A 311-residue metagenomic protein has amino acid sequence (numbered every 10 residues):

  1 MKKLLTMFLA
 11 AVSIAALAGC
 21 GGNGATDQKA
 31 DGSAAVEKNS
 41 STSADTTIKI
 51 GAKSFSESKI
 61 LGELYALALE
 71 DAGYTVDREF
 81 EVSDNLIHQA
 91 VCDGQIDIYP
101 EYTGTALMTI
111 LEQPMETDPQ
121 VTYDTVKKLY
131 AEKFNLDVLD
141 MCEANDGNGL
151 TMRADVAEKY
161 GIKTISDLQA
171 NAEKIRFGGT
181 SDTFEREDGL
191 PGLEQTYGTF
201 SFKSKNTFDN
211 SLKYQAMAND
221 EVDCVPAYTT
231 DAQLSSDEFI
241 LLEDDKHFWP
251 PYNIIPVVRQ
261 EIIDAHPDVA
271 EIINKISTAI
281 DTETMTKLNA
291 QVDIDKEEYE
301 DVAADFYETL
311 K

Functional and structural regions predicted by a protein language model:
A15-G19: C-terminal motif of bacterial Sec signal peptides marking the signal peptidase cleavage site
G21-G24: Bacterial signal peptide processing site
A34, A44-E57, Y65, Y74-E79 (+1 more regions): Short, well-ordered beta-strand elements
S56, D77-Q89, S181, K203-Q215: Short helix-initiation/N-cap motifs at beta->coil->alpha
L67-A68, N85-I96, P191-T196, D209-V225: Short helices/loops that flank or line small-molecule/ion binding pockets
I110-Q120, D124-L139, E221, Q233-K246: Ligand-binding "clamshell"
P119-R176, Q260, T278-T282: A conserved helix-loop-strand patch within extracytoplasmic ligand-binding domains of the periplasmic binding
N135-L136, C142, T230-S277: Periplasmic-binding protein-like
